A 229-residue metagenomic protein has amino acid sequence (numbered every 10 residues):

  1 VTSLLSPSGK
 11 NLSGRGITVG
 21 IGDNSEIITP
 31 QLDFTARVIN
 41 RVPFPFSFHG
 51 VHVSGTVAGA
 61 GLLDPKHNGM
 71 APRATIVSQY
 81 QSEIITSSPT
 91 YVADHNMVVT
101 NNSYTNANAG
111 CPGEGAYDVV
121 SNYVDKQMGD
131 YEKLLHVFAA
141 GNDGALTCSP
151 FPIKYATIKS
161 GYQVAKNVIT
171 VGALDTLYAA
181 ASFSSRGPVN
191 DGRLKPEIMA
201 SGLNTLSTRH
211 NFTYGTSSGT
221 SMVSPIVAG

Functional and structural regions predicted by a protein language model:
T2-I85, D94-V99, A109-A116, D130-L135 (+5 more regions): Subtilisin-like serine protease catalytic core
D23, T157-G229: Extracellular S/T/G-rich loop segment that most often corresponds to the catalytic His/Ser-adjacent loop
G50, Y117-S121, Y155, D191 (+1 more regions): Amphipathic alpha-helical segments in well-structured domains
E83-T90, I153-T157: Alpha-helical scaffolding within the catalytic cores of extracellular/periplasmic polymer-degrading hydrolases
N101-S103, H136-G141, V171: Active-site neighborhood of phospho(di)ester-bond hydrolases with catalytic His/Asp-centered motifs
N106-G110, F212-T213: A short, flexible beta-alpha/helix-coil linker loop
N142-V164: Glycine-rich, charge-decorated loop segments at or immediately adjacent to ligand/cofactor-binding or catalytic sites
